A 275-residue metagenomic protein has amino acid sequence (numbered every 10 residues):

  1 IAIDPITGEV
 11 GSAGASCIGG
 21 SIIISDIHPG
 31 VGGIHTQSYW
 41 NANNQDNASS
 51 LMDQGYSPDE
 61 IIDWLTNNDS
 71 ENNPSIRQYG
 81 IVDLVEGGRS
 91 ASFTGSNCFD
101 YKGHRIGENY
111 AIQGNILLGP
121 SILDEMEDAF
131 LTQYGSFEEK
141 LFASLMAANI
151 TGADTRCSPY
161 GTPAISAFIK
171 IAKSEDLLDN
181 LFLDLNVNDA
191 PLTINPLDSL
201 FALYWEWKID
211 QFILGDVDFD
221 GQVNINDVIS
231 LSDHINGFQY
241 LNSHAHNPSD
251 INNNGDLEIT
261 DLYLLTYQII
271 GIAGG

Functional and structural regions predicted by a protein language model:
I1-Q211: N-terminal nucleophile
I209-G275: Cellulosome-associated attachment modules in secreted, modular CAZymes
